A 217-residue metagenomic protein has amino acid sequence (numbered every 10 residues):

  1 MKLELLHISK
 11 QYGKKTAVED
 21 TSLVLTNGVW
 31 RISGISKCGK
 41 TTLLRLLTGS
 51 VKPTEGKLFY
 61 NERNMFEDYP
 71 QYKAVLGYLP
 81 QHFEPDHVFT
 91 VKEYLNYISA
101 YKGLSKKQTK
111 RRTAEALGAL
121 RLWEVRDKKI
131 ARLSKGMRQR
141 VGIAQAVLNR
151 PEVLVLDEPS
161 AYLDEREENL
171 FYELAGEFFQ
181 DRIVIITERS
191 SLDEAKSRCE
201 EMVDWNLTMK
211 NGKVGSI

Functional and structural regions predicted by a protein language model:
L3, A17-V18, K73: Conserved structural motif at the start of ABC-family nucleotide-binding domains
T48: Helix-to-loop junction immediately C-terminal to a conserved catalytic motif
G56-E67, Q71-Y72: Conserved ABC transporter NBD signature motif
N96, A100, K107-V125: Conserved ABC ATPase "signature" region
K129-G136: Conserved ABC ATPase signature
I143: Hydrophobic anchor residue at the start of the ABC signature
L154-E158: Catalytic Walker B motif of ABC-type/P-loop ATPase nucleotide-binding domains
